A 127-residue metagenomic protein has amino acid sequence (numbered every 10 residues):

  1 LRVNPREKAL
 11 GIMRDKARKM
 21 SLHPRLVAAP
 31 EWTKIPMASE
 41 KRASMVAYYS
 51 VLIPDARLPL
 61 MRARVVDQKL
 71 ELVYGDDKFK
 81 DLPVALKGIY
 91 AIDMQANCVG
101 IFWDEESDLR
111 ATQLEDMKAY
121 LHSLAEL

Functional and structural regions predicted by a protein language model:
L1-R18: Transmembrane-cytosolic junction motif
R14-A29: Membrane-cytosol interface motif
V27-Y120: Structured extramembrane domains adjacent to transmembrane segments
L121-E126: A common structural junction motif
